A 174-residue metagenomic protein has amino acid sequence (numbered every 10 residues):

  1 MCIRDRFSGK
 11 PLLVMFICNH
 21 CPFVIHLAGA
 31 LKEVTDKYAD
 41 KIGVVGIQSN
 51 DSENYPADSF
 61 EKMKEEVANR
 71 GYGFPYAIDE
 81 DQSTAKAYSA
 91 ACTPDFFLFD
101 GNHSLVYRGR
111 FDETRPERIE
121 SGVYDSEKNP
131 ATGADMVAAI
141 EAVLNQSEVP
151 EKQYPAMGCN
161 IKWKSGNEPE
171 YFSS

Functional and structural regions predicted by a protein language model:
C2, C18, M157-C159: Functionally engaged cysteine thiol sites
R4-L144, V149-K152, N167: Chalcogenol-based redox active-site neighborhoods
S147-S174: Disulfide-stabilized, aromatic/cysteine-rich ligand-recognition loop
